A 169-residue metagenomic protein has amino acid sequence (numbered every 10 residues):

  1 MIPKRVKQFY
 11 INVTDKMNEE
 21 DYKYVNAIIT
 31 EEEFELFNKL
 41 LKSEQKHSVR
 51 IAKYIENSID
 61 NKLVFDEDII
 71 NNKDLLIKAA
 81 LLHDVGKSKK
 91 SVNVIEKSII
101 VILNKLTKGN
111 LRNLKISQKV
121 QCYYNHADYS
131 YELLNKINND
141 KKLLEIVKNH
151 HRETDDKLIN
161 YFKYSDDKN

Functional and structural regions predicted by a protein language model:
M1-K39, E153: Non-catalytic interface/linker regions that flank or bridge core catalytic/transmembrane domains
F34-H47, K53-N169: Divalent metal-dependent catalytic cores for phosphoryl transfer on phosphate-bearing substrates
